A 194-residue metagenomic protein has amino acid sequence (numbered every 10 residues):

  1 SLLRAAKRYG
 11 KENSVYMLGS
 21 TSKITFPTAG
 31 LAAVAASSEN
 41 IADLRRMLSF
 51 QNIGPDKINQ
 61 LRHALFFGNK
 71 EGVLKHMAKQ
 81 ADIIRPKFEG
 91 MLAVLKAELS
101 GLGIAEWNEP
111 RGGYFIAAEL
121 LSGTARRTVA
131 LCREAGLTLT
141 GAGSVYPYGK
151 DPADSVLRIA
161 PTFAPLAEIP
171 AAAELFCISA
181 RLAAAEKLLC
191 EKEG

Functional and structural regions predicted by a protein language model:
S1-L3: Conserved PLP phosphate-binding loop immediately N-terminal to the Schiff-base lysine helix in PLP-dependent enzymes
R8-R85: Conserved core segment of the aminotransferase class I/II
K11, K150-G194: PLP-dependent enzyme catalytic core of the Aspartate aminotransferase-like
G19, A33-A35, E109, F115-E119 (+2 more regions): Short beta-strand segments
I41, R45, A118-R158, L166 (+1 more regions): Conserved C-terminal alpha-helix-loop-beta "cap" of PLP-dependent enzymes that closes/shapes the active-site mouth
N52, E134-T140, C177-A185: A common structural junction motif
L65-M77, K96-A97, G101-G103, R127 (+3 more regions): Inter-domain helical "communication" segments and dimerization helices that couple sensory or membrane-embedded modules
A78-L92, I104-E119: Conserved glycine-rich beta-strand-loop-beta hairpin in the small C-terminal domain of fold type I
